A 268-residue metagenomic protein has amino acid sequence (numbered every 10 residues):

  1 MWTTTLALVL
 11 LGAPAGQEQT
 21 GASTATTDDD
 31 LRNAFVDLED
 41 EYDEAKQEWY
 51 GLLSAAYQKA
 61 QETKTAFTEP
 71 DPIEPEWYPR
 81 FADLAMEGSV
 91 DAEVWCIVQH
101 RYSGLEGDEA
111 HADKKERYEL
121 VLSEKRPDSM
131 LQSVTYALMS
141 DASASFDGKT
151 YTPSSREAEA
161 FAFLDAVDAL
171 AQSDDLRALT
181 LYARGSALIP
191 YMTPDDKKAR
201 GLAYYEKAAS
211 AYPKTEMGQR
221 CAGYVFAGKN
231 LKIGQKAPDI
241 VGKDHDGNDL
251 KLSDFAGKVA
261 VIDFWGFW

Functional and structural regions predicted by a protein language model:
M1-E18: Sec-dependent N-terminal signal peptides of Gram-negative exported proteins
T20-E87, E93-C96, H100-R101, A112-R126: N-terminal alpha-helical interaction modules that lie
D71, L84-D91, Q99-E157, V167-A178 (+2 more regions): Short solvent-exposed coil/turn linkers within tandem alpha-helical repeat scaffolds
T180, A199-N248, S253-A256: N-proximal helix/coil linker or "cap" segments that precede and/or mark the start of modular domains
L250-W268: Short active-site neighborhood of thiol/selenol oxidoreductases, capturing the structured segment around
